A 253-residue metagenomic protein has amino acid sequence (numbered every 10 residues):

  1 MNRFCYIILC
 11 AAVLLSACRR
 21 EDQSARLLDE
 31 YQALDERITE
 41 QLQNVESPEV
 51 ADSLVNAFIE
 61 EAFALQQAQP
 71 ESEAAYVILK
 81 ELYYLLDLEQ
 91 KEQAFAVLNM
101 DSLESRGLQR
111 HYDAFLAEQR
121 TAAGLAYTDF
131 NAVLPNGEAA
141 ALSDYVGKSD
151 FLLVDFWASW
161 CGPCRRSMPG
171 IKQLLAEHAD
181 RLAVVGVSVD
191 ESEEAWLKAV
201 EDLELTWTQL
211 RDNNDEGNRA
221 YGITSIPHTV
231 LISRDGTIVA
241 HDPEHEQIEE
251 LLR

Functional and structural regions predicted by a protein language model:
N2-L9: Sec-dependent signal peptide recognition, specifically the positively charged N-region followed immediately by
L14-A17: C-terminal motif of bacterial Sec signal peptides marking the signal peptidase cleavage site
R19-D29: Bacterial Sec signal peptide processing site at the extreme N-terminus
R110-D144, L251: N-terminal "domain-start" segment that seeds a small globular fold
D150, F156-A176: Conserved redox-active cysteine motifs that mediate thiol-disulfide chemistry, especially di-cysteine Cys-X(1-2)-Cys
A176-E216, I226: Conserved segment of the thioredoxin-like fold in thiol-based oxidoreductases
E201-L205, N214-R253: Thiol/disulfide oxidoreductase modules built on the thioredoxin-like
